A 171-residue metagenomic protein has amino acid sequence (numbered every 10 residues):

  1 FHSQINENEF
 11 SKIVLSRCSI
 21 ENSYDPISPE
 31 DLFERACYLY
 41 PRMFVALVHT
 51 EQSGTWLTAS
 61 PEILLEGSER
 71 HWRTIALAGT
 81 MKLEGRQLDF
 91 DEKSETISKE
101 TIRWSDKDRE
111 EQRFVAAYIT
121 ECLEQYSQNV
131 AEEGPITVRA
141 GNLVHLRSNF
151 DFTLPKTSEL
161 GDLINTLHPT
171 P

Functional and structural regions predicted by a protein language model:
F1-I5, A36-Y40, L123: Hydrophobic, Leu/Ile/Phe/Ala-enriched alpha-helical segments that form helix-helix packing faces
S3, E21-N22, I75-P171: Contiguous alpha-helical scaffold segments within structured protein domains that host functional hotspots
S11-R17, L47-T50, G134, G161-D162: Short coil/turn segments at secondary-structure boundaries
K12, H71, L143: A residue-level signal for beta-strand positions that form part of recognition/binding surfaces within mature
R17, N22-F114: An anion-binding catalytic pocket shared by soluble metabolic enzymes
